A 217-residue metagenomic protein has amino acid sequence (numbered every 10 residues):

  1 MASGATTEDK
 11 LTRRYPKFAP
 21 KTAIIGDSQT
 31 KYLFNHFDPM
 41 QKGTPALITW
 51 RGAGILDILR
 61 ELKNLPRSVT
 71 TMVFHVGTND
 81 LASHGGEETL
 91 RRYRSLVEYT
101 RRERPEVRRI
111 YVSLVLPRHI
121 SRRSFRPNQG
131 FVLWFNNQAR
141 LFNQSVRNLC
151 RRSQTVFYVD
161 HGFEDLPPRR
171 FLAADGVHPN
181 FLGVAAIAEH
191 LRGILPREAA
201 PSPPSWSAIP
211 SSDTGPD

Functional and structural regions predicted by a protein language model:
M1-P66: Serine-esterase "nucleophile elbow" of acetyl-processing enzymes
F37, Q41-P45, I58-D217: Alpha-helical cap/lid subdomain in secreted, periplasmic, or secretory-pathway luminal O-acyl-processing enzymes
